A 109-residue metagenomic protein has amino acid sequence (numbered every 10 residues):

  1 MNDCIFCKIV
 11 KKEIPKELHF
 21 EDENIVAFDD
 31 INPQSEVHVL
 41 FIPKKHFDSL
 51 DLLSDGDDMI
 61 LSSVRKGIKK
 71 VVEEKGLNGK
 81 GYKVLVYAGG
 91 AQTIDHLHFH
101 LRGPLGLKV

Functional and structural regions predicted by a protein language model:
M1-V109: HIT superfamily nucleotide-processing domains
